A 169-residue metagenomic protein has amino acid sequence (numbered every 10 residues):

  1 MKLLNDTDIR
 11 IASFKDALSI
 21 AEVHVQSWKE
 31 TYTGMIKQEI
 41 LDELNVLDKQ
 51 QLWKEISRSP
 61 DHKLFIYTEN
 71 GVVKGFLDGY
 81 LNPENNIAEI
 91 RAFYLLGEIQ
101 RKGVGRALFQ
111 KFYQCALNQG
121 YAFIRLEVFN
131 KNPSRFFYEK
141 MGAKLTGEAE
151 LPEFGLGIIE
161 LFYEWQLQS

Functional and structural regions predicted by a protein language model:
L3-T7, I11-A17, E22-E98, F109-K111 (+4 more regions): Acetyl-CoA-dependent GNAT
I9, R101, E127: Conserved SAM-binding loop
L96-K102, N130: Active-site acidic-Proline motif in GNAT/NAT acetyltransferases
K102, Q119-A122: Short coil/turn segments at alpha/beta junctions that flank glycine-rich nucleotide-binding fingerprints
R106: Residues forming the Rossmann-fold NAD(P)(H) cofactor-binding site
A122-R135, E139-K144, E148-S169: C-terminal "cap" of GNAT-fold acetyltransferases
